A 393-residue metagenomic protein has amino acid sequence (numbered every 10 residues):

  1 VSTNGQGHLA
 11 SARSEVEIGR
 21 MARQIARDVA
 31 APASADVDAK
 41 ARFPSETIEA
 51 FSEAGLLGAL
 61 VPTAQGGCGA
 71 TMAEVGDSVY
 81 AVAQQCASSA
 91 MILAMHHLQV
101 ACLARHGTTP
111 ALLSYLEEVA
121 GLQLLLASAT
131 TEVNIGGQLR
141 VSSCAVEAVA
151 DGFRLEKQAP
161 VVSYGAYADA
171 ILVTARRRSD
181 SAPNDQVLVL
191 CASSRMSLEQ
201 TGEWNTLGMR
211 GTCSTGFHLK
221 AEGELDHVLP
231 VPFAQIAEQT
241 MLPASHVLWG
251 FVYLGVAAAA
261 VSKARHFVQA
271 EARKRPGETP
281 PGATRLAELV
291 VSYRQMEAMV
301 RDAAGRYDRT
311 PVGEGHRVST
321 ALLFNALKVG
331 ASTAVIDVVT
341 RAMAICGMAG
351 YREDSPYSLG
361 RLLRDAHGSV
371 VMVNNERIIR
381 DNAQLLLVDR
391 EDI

Functional and structural regions predicted by a protein language model:
V1-G76, Y80: A generic N-terminal leader/anchor concept
A31-A39, Q295-G330, M343-E353: C-terminal helix-coil-helix/basic helical segment that borders enzyme active sites and/or dimer interfaces and provides
S45-E53, L57-S163: Glycine-rich flavin
P160-G165, S245-W249, V373: Glycine-rich phosphate/pyrophosphate-binding beta-alpha loops
V161-L198: A short core secondary-structure module
W204-R294: Glycine-rich beta->alpha junctions and the first turn(s) of the following alpha-helix
G255, A287-R294, N325, V329-I336 (+1 more regions): Generic structural signal for well-ordered, non-transmembrane alpha-helical segments in soluble/cytosolic regions
M348-I393: Glycine-rich phosphate/cofactor-binding loops in nucleotide/flavin-utilizing enzymes
